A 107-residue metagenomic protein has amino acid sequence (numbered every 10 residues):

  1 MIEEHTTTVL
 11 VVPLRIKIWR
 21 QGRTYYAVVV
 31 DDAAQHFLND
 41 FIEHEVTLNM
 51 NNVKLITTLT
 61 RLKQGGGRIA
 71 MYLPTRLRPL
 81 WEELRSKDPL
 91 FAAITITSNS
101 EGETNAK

Functional and structural regions predicted by a protein language model:
M1-G65, E83-K107: Long, compositionally biased stretches
V28-V29, A70-L84: Acidic, low-complexity intrinsically disordered regions
